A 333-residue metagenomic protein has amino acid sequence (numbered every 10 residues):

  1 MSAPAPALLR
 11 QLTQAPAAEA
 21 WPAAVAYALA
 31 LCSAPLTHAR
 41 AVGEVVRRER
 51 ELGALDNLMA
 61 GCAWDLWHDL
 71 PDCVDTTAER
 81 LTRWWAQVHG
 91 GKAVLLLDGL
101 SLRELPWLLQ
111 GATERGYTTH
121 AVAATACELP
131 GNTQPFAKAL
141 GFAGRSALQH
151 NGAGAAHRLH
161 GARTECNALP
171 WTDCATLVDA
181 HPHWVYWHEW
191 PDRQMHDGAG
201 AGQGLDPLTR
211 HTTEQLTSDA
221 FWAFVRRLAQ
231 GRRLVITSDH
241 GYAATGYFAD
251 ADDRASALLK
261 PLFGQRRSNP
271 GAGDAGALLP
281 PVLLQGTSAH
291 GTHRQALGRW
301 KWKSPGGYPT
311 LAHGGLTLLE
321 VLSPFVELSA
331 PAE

Functional and structural regions predicted by a protein language model:
M1-E333: Feature captures the catalytic ectodomains and active-site-proximal regions of enzymes that hydrolyze or transfer
